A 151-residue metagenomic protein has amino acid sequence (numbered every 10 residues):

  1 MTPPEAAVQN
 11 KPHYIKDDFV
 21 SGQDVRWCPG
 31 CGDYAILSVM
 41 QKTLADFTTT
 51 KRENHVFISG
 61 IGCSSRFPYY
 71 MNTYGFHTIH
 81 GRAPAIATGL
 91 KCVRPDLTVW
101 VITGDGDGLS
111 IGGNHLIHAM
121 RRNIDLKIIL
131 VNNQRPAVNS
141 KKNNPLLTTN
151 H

Functional and structural regions predicted by a protein language model:
M1-I15: Short, charged low-complexity linear segments at domain edges
E5-A6, N133-H151: Thiamine diphosphate
A6, M40-I58, R94-D96, G113-I124: Long, contiguous secondary-structure blocks with strong helical propensity
K11, K16, K42, K51 (+4 more regions): Context-gated lysine
K11-H13, D17-I79: Active-site diphosphate/adenylate-binding microenvironment
R26-G30, I102-G106, H151: Flexible, glycine/proline-enriched loop segments at strand-loop-helix junctions that form or flank small-ligand binding
G32, N114, K141-N143: Short capping/connector residues at structural and topological boundaries
C63-P136: Thiamine diphosphate
